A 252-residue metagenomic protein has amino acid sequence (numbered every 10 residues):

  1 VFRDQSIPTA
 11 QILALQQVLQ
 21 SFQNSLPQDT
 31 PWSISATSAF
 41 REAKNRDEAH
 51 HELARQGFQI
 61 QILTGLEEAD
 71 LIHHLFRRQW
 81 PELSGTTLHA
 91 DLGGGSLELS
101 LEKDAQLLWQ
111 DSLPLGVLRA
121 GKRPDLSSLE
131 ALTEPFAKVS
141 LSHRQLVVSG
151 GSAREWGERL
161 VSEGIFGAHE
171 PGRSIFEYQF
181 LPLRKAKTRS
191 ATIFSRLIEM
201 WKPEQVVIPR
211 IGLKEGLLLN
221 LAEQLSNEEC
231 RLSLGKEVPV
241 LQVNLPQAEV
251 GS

Functional and structural regions predicted by a protein language model:
F2-Q23, F40-H50, A54-T86, L101-S252: Helical "lid/coupling" subdomains associated with nucleotide-phosphate turnover
N24-Q28: Signal peptide-proximal N-terminal region of secreted/periplasmic/extracellular or secretory-lumen proteins
A39-F40, L92: Glycine-rich beta-to-alpha transition loops that act as phosphate-gripper elements at the mouths of alpha/beta enzyme
A90-S96, S149-S152: A short acidic Gly-Thr/Ser loop motif
